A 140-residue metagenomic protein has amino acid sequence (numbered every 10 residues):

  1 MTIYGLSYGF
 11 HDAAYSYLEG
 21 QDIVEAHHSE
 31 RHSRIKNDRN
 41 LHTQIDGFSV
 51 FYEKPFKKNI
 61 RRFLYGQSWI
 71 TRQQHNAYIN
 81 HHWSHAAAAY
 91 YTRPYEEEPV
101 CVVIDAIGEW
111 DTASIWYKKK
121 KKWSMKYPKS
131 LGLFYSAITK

Functional and structural regions predicted by a protein language model:
M1-K140: Short acidic/glycine-rich loops and adjacent helix/strand connectors that line catalytic pockets where negatively
